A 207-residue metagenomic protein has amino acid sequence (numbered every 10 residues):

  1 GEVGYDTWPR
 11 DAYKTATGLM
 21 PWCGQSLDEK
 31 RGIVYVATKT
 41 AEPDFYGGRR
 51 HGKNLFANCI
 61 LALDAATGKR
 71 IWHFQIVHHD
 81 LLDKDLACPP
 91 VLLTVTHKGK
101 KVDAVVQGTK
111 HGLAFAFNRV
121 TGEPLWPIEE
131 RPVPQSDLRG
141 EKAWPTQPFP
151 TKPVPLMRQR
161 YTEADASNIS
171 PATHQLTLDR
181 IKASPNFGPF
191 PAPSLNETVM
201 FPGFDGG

Functional and structural regions predicted by a protein language model:
G1-G207: Beta-sheet-rich non-transmembrane sensory/scaffold domains
